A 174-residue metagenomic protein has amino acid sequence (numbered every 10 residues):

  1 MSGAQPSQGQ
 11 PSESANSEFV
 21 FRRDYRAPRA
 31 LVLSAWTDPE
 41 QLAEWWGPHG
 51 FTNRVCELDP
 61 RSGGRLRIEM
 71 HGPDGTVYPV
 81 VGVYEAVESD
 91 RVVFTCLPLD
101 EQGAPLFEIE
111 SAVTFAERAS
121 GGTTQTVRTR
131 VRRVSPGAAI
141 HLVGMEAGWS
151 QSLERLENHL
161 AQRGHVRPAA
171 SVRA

Functional and structural regions predicted by a protein language model:
M1-E13, N158-A174: Basic/polar N-terminal segments that are highly enriched at the extreme N-terminus, encompassing both cleavable
M1-T52: Hydrophobic ligand-binding cavity/cleft-lining segments
E13-A15, P60, D74-Y78, G103-F107 (+1 more regions): A generic structural micro-feature
V20-F21, E40-V77, P168-A174: Short beta-edge strand/loop motif at the mouth of beta-sheet-based domains
F21, L66-I68, R91-C96, Q125-V127: Short hydrophobic/aromatic-rich beta-strand segments that constitute the beta-sheet cores of beta-sandwich/beta-barrel
R23, V55-L58, V80-A86, E108-E117: Hydrophobic/aromatic beta-strand elements that line small-molecule binding cavities or substrate pockets in beta-rich
R29-A30, P60-R61, E85-R91, T114-T124: A short, structured loop/turn motif at beta-sheet edges
L99-S150: Beta-strand/loop substructures that line and gate deep hydrophobic ligand-binding cavities in soluble
